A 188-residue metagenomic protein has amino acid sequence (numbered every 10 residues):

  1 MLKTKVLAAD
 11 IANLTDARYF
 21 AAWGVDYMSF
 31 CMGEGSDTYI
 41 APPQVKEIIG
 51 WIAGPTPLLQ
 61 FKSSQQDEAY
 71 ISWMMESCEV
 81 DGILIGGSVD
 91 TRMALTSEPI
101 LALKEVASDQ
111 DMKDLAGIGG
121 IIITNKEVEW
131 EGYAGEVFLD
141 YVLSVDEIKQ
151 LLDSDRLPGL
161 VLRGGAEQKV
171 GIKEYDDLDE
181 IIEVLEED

Functional and structural regions predicted by a protein language model:
M1-L84, S88, R92, D109-I123 (+2 more regions): Conserved N-terminal beta1-alpha1 strand-loop-helix module at the mouth
A94-E98: Glycosyltransferases and closely related glycan-assembly transferases that use nucleotide-activated donors
I100-E105: Aromatic-lined carbohydrate-recognition surfaces of secreted/lumenal glycan-active proteins
